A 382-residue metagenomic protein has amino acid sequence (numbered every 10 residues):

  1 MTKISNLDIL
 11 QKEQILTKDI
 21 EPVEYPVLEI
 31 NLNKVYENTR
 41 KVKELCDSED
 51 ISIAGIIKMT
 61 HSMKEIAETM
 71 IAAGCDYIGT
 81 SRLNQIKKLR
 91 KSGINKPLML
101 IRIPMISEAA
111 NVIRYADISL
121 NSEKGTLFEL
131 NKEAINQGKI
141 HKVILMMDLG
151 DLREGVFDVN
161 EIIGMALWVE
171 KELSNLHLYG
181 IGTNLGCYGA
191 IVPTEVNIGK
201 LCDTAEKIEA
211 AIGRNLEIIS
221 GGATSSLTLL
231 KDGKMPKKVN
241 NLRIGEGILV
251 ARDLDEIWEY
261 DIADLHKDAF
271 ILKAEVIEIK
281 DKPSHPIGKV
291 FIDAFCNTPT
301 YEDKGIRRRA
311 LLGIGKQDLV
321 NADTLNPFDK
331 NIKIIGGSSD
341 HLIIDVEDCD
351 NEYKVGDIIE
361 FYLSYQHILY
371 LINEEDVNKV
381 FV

Functional and structural regions predicted by a protein language model:
T2-L7: Conserved oxyanion/phosphate-binding beta-strand-loop segments in alpha/beta enzyme cores
I9-I30: Generic N-terminal amphipathic, Lys/Arg-enriched alpha-helix
K12-Q14, E37-I66: N-terminal glycine-rich anion-binding loops that anchor highly charged ligand groups
E21-P22, V112-R114, G336-S339: Short glycine-enriched loop/turn motifs at secondary-structure junctions
V27-E29, S52-V196, K200-D203, A211-I212: Active-site-proximal beta-alpha core segment in soluble small-molecule metabolic enzymes
L28, G199-V382: Active-site anion/phosphate-binding pocket segments in diverse small-molecule metabolic enzymes
N33, R40-I51, K132-I135, L167-N175 (+5 more regions): Generic secondary-structure signature for well-ordered alpha-helical cores
V35, K58, L89, L145 (+5 more regions): Conserved, mostly hydrophobic/aromatic
